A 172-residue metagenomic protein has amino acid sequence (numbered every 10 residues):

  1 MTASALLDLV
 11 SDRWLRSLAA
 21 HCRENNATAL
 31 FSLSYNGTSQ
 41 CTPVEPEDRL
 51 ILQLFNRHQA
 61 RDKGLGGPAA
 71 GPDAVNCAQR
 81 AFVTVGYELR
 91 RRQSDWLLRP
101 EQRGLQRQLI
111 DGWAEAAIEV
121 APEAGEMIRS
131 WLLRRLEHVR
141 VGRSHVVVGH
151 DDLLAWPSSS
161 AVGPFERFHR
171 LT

Functional and structural regions predicted by a protein language model:
M1-T2: A conserved beta-strand element that flanks and buttresses the S-adenosyl-L-methionine
A5-D8, P68: Short, charged/polar micro-motifs that form catalytic or ligand-binding hotspots
L7-S34: A short, conserved alpha-helix within the catalytic core of class I
V10-R13, C41-P43, Q102: A short acidic (Asp/Glu
R13, S17, D73-C77, H150: Short, well-structured alpha-helical interface segments that form or flank functional binding sites
A27-Q93: Conserved catalytic/acceptor-binding region of the Class I
D73, V83-T172: Conserved Class I S-adenosyl-L-methionine
